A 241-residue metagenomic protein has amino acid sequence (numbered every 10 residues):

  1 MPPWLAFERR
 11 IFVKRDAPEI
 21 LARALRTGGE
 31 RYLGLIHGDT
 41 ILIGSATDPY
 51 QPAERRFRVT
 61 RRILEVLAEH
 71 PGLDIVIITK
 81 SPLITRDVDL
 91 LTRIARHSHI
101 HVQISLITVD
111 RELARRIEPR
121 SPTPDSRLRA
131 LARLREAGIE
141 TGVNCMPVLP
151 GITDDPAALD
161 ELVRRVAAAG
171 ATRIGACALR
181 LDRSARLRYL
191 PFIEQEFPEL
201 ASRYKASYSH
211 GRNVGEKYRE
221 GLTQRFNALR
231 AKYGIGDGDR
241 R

Functional and structural regions predicted by a protein language model:
M1-Q103, I107-R115, P124, L128: Conserved Radical SAM active-site core
I20, V66, R133, G221 (+1 more regions): Amphipathic alpha-helical segments that form well-ordered structural scaffolds and often line/cohere around active
I77, V109-L113, E118-R120, R133-D155 (+1 more regions): Conserved strand-turn element in the central/C-terminal portion of the radical SAM core barrel that lines
T92-A95, L131-E136, N227, A231: Surface-exposed amphipathic alpha-helices with a cationic face
G151-R241: Auxiliary Fe-S-binding modules of radical SAM enzymes
